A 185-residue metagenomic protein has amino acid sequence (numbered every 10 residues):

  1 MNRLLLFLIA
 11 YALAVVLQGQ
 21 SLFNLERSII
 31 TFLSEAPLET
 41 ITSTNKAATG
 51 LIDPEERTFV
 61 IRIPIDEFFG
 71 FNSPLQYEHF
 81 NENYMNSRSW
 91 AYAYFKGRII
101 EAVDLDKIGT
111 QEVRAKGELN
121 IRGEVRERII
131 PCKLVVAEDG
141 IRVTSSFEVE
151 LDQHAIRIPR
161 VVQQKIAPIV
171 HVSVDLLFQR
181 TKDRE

Functional and structural regions predicted by a protein language model:
M1-N2: N-terminal secretory signal peptides that target proteins for export/translocation
L5-Q18: Bacterial N-terminal signal peptides
G19-E185: Low-complexity, acidic/polar, glycine-enriched regions of mature
